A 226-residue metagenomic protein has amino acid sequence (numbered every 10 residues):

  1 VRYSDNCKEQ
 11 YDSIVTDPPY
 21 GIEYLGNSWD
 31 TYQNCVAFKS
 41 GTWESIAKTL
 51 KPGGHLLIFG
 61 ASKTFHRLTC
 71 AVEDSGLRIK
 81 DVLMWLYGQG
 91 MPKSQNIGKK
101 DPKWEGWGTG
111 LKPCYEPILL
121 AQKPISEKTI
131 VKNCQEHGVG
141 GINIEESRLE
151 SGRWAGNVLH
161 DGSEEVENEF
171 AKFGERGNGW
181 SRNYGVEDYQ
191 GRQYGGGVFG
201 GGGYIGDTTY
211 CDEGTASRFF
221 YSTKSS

Functional and structural regions predicted by a protein language model:
V1-S226: Core catalytic lobe of class I
